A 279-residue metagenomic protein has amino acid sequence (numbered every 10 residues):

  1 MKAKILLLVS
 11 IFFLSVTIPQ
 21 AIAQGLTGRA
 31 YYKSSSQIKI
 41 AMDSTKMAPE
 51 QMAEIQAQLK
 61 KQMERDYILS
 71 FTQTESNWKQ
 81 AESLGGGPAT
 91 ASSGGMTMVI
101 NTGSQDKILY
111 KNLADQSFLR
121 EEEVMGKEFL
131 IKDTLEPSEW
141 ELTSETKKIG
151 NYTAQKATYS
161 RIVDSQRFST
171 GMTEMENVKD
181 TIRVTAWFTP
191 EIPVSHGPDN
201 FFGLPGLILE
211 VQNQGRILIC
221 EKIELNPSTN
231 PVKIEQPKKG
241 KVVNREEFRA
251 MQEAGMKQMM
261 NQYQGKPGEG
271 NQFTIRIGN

Functional and structural regions predicted by a protein language model:
M1-Y32: Bacterial Sec-dependent N-terminal signal peptides
G25-N279: Extended soluble regions of mature proteins
